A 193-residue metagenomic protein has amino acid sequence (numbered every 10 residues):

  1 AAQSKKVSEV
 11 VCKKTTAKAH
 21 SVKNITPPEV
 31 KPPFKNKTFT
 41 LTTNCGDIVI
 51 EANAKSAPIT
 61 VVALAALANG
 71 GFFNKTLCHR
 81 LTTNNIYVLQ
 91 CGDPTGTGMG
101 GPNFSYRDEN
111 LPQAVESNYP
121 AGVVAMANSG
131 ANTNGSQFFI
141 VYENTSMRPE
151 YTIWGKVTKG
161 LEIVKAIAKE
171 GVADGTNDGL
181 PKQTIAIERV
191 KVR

Functional and structural regions predicted by a protein language model:
A1-R193: Cyclophilin-like peptidyl-prolyl cis-trans isomerases
